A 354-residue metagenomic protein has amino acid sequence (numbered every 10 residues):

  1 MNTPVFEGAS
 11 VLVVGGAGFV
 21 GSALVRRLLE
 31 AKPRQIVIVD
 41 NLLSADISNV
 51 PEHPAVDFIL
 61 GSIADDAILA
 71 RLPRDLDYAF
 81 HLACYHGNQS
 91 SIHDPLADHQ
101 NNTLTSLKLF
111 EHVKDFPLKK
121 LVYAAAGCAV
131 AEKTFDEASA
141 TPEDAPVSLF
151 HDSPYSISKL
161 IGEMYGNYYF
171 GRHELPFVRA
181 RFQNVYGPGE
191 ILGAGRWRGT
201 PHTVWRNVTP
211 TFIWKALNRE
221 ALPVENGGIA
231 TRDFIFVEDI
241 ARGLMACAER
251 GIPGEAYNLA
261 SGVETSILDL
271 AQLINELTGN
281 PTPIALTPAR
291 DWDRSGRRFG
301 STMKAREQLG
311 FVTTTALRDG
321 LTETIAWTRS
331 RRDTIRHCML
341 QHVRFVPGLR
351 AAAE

Functional and structural regions predicted by a protein language model:
M1-P188, R331, P347-A353: N-terminal Rossmann-like NAD(P)+-binding domain of SDR-like oxidoreductases, especially those catalyzing
M1-P4, L317-E354: Amphipathic terminal alpha-helices
L24, L244-A248, A271-I274, L321-T328: Hydrophobic "lid"/C-terminal helical patch of Rossmann-like NAD(P)-dependent dehydrogenase/epimerase domains
I68, K108-H112, F234, D239-R242 (+1 more regions): Conserved mid-core alpha-helix of short-chain dehydrogenase/reductase
L160, H173-L175, V185-P210, N218-E220 (+5 more regions): Glycine/proline-rich active-site loop of Rossmann-fold NAD(P)-dependent oxidoreductases
V237, D291-T313, E323: Conserved C-terminal active-site "lid" loop/helix of NAD(P)H-dependent oxidoreductases that clamps the redox cofactor
I240, L244, L259, L270 (+2 more regions): Non-catalytic, hydrophobic alpha-helical segments
G254-Y257, T265-A271, G279-R297, T302 (+1 more regions): C-terminal "lid/loop" region of Rossmann-like NAD(P)-dependent oxidoreductases
